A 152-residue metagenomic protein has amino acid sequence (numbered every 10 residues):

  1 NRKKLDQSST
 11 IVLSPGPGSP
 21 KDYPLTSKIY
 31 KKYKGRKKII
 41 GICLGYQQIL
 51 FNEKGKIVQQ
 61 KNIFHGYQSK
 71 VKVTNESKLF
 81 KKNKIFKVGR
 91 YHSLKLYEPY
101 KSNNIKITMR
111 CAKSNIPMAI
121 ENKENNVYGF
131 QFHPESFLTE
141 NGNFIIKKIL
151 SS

Functional and structural regions predicted by a protein language model:
N1-S8, Y100-K101: Short amphipathic alpha-helix with an adjacent loop that forms part of the alpha/beta core around
S8-L79, K87: Cysteine-nucleophile active-site neighborhood
G18-S19, Y97, L138: Glycine-rich nucleotide phosphate-binding loop and flanking beta-alpha elements of Rossmann-like dinucleotide-binding
C43, H92, H133: Histidine-centered divalent metal-coordination motifs
Q68-K70, P117-A119, G129: Conserved hydrophobic/aromatic beta-strand scaffold that supports enzyme active sites
S77-N125: Catalytic beta-strand/loop cores that center a nucleophilic Ser/Cys/Thr and support acyl-enzyme chemistry
I85, F130-E140: Phosphate-binding/catalytic loops
F137-S152: Acyltransferase
